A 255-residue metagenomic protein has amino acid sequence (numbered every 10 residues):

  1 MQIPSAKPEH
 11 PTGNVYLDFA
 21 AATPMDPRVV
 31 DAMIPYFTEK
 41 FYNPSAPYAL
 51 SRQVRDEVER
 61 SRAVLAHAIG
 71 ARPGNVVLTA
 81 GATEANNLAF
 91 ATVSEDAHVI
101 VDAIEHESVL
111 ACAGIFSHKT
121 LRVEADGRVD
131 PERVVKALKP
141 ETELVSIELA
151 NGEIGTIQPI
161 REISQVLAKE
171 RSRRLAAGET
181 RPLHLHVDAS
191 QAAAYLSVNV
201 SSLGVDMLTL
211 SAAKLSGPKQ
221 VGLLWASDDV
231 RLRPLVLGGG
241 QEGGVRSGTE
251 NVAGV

Functional and structural regions predicted by a protein language model:
M1-V255: Pyridoxal 5′-phosphate
